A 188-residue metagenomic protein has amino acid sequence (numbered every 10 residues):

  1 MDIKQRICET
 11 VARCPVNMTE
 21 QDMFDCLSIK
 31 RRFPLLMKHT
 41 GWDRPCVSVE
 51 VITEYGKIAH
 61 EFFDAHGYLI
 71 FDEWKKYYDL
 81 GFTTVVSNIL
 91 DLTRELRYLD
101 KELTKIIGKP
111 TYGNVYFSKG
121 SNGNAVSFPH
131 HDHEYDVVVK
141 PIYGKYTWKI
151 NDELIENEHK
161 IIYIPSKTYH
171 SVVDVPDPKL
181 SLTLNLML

Functional and structural regions predicted by a protein language model:
M1-V51: An N-terminal JmjN-like helical accessory module and its immediate linker preceding a catalytic domain
D2-Q5, T40, P45-I161, T168-L188: Active-site region of the double-stranded beta-helix
